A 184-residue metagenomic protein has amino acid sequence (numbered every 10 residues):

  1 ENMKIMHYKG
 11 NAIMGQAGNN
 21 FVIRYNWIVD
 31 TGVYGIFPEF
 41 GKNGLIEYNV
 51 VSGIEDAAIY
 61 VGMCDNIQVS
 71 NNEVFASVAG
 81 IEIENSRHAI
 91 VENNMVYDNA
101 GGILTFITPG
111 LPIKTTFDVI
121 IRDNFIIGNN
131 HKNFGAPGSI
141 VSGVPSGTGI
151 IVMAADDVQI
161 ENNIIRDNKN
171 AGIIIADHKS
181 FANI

Functional and structural regions predicted by a protein language model:
E1-H7, N20-Y34, K42-A57, D65-A79 (+4 more regions): Right-handed parallel beta-helix
N11-A17, Y34-F40, A57-M63, A79-N85 (+4 more regions): Glycine-rich beta-solenoid repeat tracts in large extracellular/virion proteins
A176-I184: Internal, charge-rich low-complexity segments
